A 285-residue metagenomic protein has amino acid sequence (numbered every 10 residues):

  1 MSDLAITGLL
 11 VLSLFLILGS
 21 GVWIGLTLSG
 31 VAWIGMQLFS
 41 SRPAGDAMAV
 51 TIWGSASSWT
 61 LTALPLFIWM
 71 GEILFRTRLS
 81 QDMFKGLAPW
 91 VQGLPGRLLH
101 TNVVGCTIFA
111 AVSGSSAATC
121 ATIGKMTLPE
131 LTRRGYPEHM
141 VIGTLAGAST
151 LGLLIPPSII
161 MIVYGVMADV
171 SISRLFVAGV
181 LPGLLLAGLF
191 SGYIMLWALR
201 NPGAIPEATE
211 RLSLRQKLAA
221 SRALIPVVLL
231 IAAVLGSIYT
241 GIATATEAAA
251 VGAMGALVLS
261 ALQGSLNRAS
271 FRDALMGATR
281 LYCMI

Functional and structural regions predicted by a protein language model:
M1-I285: Alpha-helical transmembrane segments of multi-pass membrane transport proteins
